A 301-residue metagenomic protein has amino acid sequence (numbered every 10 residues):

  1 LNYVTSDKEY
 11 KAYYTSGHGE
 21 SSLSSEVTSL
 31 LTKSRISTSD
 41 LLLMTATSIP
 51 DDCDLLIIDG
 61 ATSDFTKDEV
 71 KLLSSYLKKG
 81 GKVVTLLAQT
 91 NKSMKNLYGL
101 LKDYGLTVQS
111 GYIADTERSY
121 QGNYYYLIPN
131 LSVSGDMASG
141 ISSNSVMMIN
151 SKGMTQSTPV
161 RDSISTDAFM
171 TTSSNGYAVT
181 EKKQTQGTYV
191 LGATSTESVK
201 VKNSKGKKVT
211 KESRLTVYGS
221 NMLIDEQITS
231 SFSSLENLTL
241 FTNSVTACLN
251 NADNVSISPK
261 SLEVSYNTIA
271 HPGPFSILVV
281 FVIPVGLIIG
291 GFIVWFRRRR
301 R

Functional and structural regions predicted by a protein language model:
L1-R301: Short, surface-exposed patches at the edges or C-terminal ends of soluble domains, predominantly
